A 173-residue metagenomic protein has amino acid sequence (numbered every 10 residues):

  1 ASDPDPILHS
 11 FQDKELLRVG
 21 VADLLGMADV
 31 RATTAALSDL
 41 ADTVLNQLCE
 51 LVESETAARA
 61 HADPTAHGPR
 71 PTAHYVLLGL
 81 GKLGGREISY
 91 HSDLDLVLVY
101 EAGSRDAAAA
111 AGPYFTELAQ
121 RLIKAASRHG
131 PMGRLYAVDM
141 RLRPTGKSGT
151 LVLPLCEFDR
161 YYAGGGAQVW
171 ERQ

Functional and structural regions predicted by a protein language model:
A1-Q173: A nucleotide- and high-energy phosphate-metabolite-utilizing enzyme signature
